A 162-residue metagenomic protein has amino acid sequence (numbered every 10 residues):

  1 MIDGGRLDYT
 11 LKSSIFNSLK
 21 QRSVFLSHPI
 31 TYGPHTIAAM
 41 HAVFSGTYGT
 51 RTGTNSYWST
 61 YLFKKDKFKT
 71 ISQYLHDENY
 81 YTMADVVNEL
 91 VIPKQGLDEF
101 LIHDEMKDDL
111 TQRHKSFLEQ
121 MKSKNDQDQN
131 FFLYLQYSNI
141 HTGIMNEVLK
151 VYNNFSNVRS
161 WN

Functional and structural regions predicted by a protein language model:
M1-N162: Catalytic domains that recognize anionic headgroups
